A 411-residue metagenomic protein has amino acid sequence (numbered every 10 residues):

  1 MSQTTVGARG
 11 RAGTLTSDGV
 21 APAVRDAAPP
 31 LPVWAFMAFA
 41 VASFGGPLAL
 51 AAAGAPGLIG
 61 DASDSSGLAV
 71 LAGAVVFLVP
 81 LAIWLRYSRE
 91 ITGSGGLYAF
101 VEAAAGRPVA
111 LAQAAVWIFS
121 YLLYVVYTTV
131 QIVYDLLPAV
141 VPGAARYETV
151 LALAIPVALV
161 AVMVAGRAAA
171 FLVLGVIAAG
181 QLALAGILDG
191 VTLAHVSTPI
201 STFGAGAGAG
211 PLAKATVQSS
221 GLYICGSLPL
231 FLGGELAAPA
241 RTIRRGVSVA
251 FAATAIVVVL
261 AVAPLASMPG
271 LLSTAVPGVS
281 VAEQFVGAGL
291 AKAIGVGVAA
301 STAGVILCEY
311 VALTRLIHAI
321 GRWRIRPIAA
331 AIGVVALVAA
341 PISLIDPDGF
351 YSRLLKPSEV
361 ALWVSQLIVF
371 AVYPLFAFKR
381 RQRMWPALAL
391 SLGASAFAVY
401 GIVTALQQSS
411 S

Functional and structural regions predicted by a protein language model:
L15-Q131, S220, L228-P229, G234-L236 (+2 more regions): Transmembrane helix-boundary motif of multi-pass solute transporters/channels
S17-D26, G143-R146, V150, L172-G295 (+1 more regions): Helix-loop-helix junctions that connect adjacent transmembrane segments in multi-pass membrane transporters
M37, A139-R167, A179-D189, L222-G226 (+2 more regions): Transmembrane alpha-helical segments of multi-pass small-molecule transport proteins
A49-P56, T129-I132, V162-A168, L271 (+2 more regions): Transmembrane helix-loop junctions in multi-pass membrane proteins
A52-A53, G190, R353-S365, A371-S411: A generic transmembrane alpha-helix motif of multi-pass inner-membrane proteins
P56, V79-P156, A299-A319, P347-A361: Hydrophobic transmembrane alpha-helices that form the core helical bundles of multi-pass secondary transporters
A99-E102, G106, P138-V141, S248-L307 (+1 more regions): TM-loop-TM module centered on a large, flexible mid-protein loop between adjacent transmembrane helices in multi-pass
Y134-V141, I155-G180, G234-E235, L344-Y351 (+1 more regions): Membrane-water interface regions at transmembrane-helix termini and the short interhelical loops of multi-pass membrane
